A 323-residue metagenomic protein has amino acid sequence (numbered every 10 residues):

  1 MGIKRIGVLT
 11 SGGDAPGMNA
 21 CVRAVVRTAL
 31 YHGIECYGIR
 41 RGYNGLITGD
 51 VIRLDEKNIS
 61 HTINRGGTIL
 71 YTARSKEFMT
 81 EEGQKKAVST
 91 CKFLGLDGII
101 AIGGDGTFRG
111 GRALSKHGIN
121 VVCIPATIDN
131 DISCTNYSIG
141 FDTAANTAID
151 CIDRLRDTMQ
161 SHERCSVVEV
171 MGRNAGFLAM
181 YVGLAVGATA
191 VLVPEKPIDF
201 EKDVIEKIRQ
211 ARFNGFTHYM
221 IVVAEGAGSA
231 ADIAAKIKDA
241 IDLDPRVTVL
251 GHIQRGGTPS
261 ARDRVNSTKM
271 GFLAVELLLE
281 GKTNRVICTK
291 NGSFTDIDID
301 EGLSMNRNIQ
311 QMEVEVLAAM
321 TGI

Functional and structural regions predicted by a protein language model:
G2-I47: N-terminal phosphate-binding or glycine-rich loops at protein starts, especially the Walker A/P-loop of NTPases
A20-V25, G106-I119, A179: Short Gly/Thr/Asp-enriched flexible loops that form oxyanion-binding sites at enzyme active sites
Y37, S115-G140, L192-K196, V249: Short, acidic/small-residue loops that bind anionic groups at enzyme active sites
L46-I99, T107, I139-N146, D150 (+1 more regions): Glycine-rich oxoanion-binding loops at beta->alpha junctions
A101-G103, A113, F141-D244, T248: Accessory alpha-helical/coil subdomains and C-terminal extensions that flank or cap enzyme catalytic cores
C134-A145, T258-R264: Short beta-strand elements at the ligand-binding edges of bilobed clamshell
S229, I237-I323: C-terminal non-catalytic interaction/assembly regions of soluble proteins
